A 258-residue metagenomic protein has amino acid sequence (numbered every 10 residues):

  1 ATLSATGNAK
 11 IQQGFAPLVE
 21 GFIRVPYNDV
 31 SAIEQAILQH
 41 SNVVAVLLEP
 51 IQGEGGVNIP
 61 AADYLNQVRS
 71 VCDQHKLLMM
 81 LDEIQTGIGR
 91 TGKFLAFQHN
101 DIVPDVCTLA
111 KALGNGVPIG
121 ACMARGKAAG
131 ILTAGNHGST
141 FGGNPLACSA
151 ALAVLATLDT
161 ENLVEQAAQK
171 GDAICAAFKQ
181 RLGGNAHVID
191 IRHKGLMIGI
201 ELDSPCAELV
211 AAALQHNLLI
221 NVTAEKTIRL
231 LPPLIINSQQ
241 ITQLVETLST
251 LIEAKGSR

Functional and structural regions predicted by a protein language model:
A1-R258: Conserved N-terminal phosphate-binding loop of PLP-dependent enzymes in the Aspartate aminotransferase
